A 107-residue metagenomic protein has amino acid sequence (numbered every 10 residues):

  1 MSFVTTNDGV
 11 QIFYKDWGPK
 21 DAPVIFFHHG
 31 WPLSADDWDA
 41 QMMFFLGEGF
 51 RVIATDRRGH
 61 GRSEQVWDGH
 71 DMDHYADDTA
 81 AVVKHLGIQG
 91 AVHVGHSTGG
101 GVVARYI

Functional and structural regions predicted by a protein language model:
M1-Q11: N-terminal cap/lid segment of alpha/beta-hydrolase-fold proteins
N7, G47, R51-V94, T98: Active-site loop/oxyanion-hole signature of alpha/beta-hydrolase fold enzymes
V10-Q65: Conserved HGGG/HGGXW glycine-rich cap/lid loop of the alpha/beta-hydrolase fold
D39, A76-A80, A104: Generic alpha-helical structural signal
G100-I107: Short glycine-enriched nucleophile-adjacent loop and the immediately C-terminal alpha-helix near the catalytic center
